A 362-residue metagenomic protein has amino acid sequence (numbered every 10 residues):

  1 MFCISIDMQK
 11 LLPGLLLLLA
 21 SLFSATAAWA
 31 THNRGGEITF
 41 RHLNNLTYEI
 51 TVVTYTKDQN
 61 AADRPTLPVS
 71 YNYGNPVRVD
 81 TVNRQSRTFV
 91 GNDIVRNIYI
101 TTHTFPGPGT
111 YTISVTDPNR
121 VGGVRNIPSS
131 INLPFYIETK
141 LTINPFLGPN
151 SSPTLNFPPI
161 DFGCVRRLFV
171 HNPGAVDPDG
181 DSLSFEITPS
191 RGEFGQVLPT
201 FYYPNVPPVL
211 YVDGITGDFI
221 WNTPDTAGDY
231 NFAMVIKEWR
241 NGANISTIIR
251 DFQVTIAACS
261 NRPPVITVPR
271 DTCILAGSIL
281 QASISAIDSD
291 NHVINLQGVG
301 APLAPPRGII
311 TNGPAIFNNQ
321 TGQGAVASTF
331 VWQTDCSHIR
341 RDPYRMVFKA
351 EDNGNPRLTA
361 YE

Functional and structural regions predicted by a protein language model:
M1-R34: Bacterial Sec-dependent N-terminal signal peptides
A28-E362: Long, compositionally biased, intrinsically disordered segments
